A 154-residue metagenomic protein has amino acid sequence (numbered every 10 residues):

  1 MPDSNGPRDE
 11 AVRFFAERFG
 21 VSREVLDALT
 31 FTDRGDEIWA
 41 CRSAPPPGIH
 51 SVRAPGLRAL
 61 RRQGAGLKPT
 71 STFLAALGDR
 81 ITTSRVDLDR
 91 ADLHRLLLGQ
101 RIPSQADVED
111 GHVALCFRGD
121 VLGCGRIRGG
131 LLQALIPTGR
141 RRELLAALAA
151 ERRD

Functional and structural regions predicted by a protein language model:
M1-D154: Polybasic, low-complexity RNA-engagement segments
